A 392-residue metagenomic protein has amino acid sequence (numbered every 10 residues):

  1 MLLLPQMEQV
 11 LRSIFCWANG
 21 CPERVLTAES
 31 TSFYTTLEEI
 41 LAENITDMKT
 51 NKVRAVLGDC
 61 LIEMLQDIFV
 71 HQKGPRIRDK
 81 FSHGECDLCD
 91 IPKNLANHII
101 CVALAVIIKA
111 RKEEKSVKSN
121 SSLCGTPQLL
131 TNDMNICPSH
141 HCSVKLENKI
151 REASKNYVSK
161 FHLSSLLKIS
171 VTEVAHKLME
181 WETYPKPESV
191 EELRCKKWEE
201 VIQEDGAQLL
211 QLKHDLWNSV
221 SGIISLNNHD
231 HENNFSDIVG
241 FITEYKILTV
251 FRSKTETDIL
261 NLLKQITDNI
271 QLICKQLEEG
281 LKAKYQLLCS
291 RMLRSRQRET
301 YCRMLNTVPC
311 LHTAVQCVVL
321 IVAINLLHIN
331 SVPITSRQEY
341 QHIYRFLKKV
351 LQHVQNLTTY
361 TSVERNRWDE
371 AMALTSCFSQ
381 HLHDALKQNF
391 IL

Functional and structural regions predicted by a protein language model:
M1-N19: Short, hydrophobic, well-ordered secondary-structure elements
L3, E29, F33-L37, R54 (+10 more regions): Helix-start/N-cap signature of alpha-helical segments
S13-V25, R76-K80, L88-A96, A110-K118 (+12 more regions): Short, flexible/disordered secondary-structure transition segments
I14, A18-Q66: Flexible secondary-structure boundary motifs
I62-T131: Charge-enriched, short contiguous segments at helix-coil
V106, A110-R291: Extended alpha-helical scaffolding regions
I242, T249-L392: Extended, C-terminal alpha-helical/coiled-coil scaffolding tails that mediate protein-protein interactions and assembly
